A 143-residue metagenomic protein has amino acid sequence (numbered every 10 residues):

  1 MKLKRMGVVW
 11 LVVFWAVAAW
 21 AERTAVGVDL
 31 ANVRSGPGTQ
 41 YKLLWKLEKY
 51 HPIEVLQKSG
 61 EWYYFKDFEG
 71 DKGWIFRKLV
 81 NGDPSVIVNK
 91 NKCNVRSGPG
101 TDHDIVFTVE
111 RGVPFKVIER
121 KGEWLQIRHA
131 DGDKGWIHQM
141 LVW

Functional and structural regions predicted by a protein language model:
M1-V8: Bacterial N-terminal signal peptides that target proteins for export
V8-V9, A19, G38: General helical structural elements
A19-S35, W45-K49, E54-S97, D104-G132 (+1 more regions): SH3-family beta-barrel domains
T39-Q40, T101-D102: Short, small/polar residue-rich loop motifs at catalytic or cofactor-binding pockets
